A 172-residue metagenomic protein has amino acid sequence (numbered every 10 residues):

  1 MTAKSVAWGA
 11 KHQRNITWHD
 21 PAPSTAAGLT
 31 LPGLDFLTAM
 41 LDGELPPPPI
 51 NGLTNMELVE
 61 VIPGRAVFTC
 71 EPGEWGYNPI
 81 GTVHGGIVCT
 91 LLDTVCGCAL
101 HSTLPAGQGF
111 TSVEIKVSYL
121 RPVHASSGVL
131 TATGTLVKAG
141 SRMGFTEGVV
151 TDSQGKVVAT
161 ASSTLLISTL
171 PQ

Functional and structural regions predicted by a protein language model:
M1-Q172: Terminal targeting signals and extreme-terminal segments of soluble enzymes
